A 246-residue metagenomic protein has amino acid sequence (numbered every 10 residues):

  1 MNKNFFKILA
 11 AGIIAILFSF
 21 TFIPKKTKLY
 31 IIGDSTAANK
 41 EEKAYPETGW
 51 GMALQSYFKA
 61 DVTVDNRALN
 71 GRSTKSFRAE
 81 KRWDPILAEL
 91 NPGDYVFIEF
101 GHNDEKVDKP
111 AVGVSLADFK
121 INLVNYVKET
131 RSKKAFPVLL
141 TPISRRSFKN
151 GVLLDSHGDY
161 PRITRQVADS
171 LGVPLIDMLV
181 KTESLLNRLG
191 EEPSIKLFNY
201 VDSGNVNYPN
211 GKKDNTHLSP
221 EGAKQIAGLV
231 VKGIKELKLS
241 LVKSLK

Functional and structural regions predicted by a protein language model:
M1-K26: Bacterial Sec-dependent N-terminal signal peptides
K3, P24, K81-K224, G228-K246: Alpha-helical cap/lid subdomain in secreted, periplasmic, or secretory-pathway luminal O-acyl-processing enzymes
F22-L69, W83-P92: Serine-esterase "nucleophile elbow" of acetyl-processing enzymes
A38-P46, A68-F77, K106-V114: Acidic/histidine-rich helix-loop elements that form or flank divalent-metal/phosphate-binding sites at the catalytic
N39, D61, T74-S76, D84 (+2 more regions): A broad, structure-centric signal for solvent-exposed, well-ordered loop/edge residues that line or flank functional
K43-T48, N70-R72, L171-I176, K212: Short, exposed beta-strand "edge-strand" segments with a Pro/Gly-rich flavor and a Y/T-containing core
T48, M52, K75, V180 (+1 more regions): Flexible, active-site-adjacent loop/turn segments at secondary-structure boundaries
